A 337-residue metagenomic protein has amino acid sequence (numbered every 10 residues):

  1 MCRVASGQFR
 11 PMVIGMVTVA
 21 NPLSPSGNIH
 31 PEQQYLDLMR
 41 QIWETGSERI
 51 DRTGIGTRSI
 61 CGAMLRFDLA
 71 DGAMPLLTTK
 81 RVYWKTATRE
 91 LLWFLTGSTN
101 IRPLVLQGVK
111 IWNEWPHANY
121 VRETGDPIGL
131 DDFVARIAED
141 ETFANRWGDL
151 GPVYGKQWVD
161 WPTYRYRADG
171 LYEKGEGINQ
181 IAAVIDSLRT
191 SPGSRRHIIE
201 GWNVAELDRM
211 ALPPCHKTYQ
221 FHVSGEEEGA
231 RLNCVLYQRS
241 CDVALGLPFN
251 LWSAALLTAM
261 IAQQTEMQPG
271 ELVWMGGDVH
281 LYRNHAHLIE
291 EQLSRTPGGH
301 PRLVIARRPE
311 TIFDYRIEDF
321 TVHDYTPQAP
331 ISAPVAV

Functional and structural regions predicted by a protein language model:
V13-V337: Terminal, non-catalytic protein-protein interaction segments that mediate quaternary/complex assembly
